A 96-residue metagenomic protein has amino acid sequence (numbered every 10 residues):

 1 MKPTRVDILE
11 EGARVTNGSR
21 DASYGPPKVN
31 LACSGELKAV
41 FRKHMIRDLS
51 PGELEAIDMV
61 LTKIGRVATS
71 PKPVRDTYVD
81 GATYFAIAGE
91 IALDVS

Functional and structural regions predicted by a protein language model:
M1-S96: Intrinsically disordered, low-complexity regulatory regions that flank transcription factor DNA-binding cores
